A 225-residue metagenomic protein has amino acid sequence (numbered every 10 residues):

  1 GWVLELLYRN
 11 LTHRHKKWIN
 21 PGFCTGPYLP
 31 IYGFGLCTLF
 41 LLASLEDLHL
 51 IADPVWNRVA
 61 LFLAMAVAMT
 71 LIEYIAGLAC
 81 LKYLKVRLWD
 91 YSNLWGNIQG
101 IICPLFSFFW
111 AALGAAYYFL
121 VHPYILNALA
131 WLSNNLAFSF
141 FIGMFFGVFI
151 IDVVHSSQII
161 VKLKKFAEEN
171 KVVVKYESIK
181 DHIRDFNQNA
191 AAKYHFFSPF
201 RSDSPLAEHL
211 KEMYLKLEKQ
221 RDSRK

Functional and structural regions predicted by a protein language model:
G1-K225: Aromatic-rich, lipid-facing transmembrane alpha helices and their immediate juxtamembrane interface loops in integral
